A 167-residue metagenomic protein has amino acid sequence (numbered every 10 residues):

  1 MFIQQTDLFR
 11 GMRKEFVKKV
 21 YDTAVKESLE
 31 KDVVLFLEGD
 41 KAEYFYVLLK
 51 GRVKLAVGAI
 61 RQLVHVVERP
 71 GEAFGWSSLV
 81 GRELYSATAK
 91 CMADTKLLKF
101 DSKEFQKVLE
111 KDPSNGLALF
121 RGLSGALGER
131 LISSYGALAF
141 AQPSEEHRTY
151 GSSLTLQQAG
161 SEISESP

Functional and structural regions predicted by a protein language model:
M1-K26, E30: Cyclic nucleotide-binding regulatory module and flanking cytosolic helices
L8, V33-D94, F105: Cyclic nucleotide-binding regulatory domains
G11, F45, K99: Short aromatic/basic micro-patch
F16-V17, Y85, K103-E145: A small-molecule sensor/coupling module
E27-L29, V67, F100: Hydrophobic residues at beta-strand termini and immediately following loops that shape nucleotide-binding pockets
A137, A141-P167: Phosphate-/nucleic-acid-contacting segments
